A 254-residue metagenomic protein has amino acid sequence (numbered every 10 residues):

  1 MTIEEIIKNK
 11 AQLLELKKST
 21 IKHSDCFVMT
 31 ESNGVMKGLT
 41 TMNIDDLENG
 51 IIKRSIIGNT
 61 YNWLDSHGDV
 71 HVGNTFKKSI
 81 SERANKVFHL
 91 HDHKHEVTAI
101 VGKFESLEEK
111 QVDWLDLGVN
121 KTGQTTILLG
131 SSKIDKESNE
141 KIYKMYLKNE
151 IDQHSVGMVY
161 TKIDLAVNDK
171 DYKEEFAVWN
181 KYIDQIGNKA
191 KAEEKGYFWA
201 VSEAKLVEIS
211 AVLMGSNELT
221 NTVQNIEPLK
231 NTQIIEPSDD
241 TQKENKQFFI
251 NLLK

Functional and structural regions predicted by a protein language model:
M1-T232: Signature of dsDNA virion morphogenesis modules
T232-K254: Terminal short linear interaction segments
